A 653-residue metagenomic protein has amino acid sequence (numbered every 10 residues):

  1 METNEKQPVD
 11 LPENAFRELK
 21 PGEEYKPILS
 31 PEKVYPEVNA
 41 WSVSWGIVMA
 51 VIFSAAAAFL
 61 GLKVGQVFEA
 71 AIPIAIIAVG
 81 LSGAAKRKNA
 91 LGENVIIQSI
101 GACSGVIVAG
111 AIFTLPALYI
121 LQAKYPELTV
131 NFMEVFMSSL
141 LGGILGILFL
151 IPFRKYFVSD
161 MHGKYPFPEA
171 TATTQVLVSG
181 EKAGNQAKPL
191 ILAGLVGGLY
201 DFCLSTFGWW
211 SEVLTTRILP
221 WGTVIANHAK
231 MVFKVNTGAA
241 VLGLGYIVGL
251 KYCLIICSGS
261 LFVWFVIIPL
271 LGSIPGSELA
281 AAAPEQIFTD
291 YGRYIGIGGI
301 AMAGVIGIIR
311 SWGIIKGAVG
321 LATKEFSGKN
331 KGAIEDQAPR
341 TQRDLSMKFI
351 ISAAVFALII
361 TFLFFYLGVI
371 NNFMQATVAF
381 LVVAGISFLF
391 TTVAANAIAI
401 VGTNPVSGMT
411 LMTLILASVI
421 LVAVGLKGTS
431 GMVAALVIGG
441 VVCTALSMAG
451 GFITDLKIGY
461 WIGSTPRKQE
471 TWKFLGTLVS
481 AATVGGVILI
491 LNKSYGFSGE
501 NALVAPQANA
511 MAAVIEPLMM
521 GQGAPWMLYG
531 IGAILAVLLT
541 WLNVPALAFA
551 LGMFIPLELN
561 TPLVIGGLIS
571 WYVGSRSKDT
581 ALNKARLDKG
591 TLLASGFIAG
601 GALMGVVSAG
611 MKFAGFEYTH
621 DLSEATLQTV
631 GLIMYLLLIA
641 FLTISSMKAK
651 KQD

Functional and structural regions predicted by a protein language model:
M1-D653: Alpha-helical multipass membrane-protein architecture
